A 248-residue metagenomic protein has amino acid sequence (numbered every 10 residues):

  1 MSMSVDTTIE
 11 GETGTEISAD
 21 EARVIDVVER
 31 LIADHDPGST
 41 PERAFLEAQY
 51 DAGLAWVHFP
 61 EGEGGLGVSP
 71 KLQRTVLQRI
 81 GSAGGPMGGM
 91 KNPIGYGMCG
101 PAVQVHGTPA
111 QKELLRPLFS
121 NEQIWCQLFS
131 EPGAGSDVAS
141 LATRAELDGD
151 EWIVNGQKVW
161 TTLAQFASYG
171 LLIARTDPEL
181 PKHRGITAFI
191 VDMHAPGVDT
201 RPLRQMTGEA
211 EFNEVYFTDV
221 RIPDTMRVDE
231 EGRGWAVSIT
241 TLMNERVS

Functional and structural regions predicted by a protein language model:
M1-I94, Q104, E113-P117: Amphipathic, small/basic residue-rich leader segments at the start of a protein or domain
G53, V76-G81, A174, V191-P196 (+1 more regions): Short Ser/Thr-interspersed hydrophobic loop/turn segments at strand-loop and sheet-helix junctions that line or gate
P93, G133-S136, W160-L163, P178-L180 (+1 more regions): Short Gly/Pro-enriched turn/cap motifs at secondary-structure boundaries
N121-F129, I173: A short, Trp-centered hydrophobic/proline-enriched beta-strand micro-motif
T143-E146: A structural signal for short hydrophobic beta-strand segments in well-ordered beta-sheet cores
N155-R201: A short core secondary-structure module
V198-S248: Glycine-rich beta->alpha junctions and the first turn(s) of the following alpha-helix
